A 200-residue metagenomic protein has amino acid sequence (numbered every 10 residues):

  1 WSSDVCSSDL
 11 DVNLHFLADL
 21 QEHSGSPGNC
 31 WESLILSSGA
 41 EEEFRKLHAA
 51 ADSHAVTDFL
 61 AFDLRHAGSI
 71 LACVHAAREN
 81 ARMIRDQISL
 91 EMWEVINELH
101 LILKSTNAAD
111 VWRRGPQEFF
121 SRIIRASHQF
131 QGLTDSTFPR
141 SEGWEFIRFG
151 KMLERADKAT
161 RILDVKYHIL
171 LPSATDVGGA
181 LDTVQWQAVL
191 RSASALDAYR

Functional and structural regions predicted by a protein language model:
S3-R200: Alpha-helical transmembrane segments and their helix-helix packing motifs
